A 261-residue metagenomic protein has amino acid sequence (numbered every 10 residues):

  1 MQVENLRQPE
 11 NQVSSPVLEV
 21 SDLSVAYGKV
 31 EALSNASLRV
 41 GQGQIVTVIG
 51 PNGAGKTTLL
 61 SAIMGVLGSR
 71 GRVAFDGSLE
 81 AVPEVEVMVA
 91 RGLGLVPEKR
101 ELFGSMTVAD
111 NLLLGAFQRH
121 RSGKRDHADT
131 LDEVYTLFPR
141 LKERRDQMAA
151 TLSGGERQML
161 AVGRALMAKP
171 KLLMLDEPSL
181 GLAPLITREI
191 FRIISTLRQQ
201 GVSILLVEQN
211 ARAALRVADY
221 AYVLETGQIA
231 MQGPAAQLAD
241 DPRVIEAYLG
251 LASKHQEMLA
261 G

Functional and structural regions predicted by a protein language model:
Q2-G261: Glycine-rich phosphate-binding loops of nucleotide-dependent enzymes
